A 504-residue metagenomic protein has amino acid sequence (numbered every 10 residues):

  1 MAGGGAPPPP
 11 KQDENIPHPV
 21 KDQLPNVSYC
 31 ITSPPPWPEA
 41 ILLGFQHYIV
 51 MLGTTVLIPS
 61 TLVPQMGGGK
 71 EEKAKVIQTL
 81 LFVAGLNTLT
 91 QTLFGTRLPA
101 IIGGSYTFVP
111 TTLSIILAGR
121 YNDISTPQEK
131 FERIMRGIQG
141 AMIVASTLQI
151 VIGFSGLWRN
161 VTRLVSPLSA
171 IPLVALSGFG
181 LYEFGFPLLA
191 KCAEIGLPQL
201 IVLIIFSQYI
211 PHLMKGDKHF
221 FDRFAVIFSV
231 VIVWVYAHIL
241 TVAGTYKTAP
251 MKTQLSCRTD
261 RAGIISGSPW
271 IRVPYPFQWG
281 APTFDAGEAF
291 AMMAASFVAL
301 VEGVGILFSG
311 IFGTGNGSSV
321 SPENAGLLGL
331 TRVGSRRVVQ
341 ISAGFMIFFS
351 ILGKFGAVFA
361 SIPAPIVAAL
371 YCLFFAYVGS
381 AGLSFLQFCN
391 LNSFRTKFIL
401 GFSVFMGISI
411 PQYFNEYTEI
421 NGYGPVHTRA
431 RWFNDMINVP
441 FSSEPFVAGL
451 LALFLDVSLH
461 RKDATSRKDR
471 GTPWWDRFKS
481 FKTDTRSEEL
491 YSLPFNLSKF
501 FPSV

Functional and structural regions predicted by a protein language model:
M1-S28, S466-V504: Non-transmembrane, juxtamembrane loop and terminal tail segments of multi-pass eukaryotic membrane proteins
A2-L80, D222, V226-V304, G310 (+1 more regions): Helix-loop-helix hairpins and the membrane-proximal interhelical loops of multi-pass alpha-helical transport proteins
H18-P34, H47, T54-I58, L81-T162 (+2 more regions): Helix-loop-helix junctions within the multi-pass membrane cores of secondary transporters/permeases
I31, P35-P38, K73-V76, I134-G137 (+5 more regions): Membrane-interfacial loop-to-transmembrane-helix junctions in polytopic alpha-helical membrane proteins
P59, V63, V83, N87 (+10 more regions): Predominant activation on well-ordered alpha-helical scaffold segments within soluble catalytic domains
P110-L117, P198-Q208, W234-H238, R261 (+6 more regions): Alpha-helical membrane-embedding segments and immediately adjacent membrane-interface amphipathic helices
L117, Y121, P127-G244, S342-F478: Membrane-embedded alpha-helical modules
S296, L327, T331, F433-I437: Glycine-rich, charged/polar anion/phosphate-binding loops that engage phosphate groups from diverse ligands
